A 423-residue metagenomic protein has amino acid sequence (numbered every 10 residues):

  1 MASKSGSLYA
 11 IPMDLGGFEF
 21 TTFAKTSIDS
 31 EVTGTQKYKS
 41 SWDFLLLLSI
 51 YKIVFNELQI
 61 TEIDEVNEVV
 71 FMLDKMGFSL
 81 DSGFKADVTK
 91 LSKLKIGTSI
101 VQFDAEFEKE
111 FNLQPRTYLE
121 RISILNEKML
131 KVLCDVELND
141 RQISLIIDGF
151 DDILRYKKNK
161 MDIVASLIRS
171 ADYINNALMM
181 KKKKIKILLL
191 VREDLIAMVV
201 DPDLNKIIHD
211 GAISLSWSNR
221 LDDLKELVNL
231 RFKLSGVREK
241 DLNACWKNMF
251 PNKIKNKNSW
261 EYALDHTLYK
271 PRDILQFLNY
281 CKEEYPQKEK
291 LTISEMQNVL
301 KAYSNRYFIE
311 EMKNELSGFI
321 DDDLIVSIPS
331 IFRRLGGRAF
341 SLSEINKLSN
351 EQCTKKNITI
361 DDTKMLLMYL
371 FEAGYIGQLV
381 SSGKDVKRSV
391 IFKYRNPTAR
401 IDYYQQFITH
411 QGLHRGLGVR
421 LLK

Functional and structural regions predicted by a protein language model:
A2-I143, I153, K158, I358-D361 (+1 more regions): P-loop NTPase nucleotide-binding core
L15, K181, F250, I254-K423: C-terminal leucine-rich, beta-strand-based interaction scaffolds used for sensing/assembly
G16-E19, V191-L195, S382: Short beta-alpha junction loops
D43-L48, S144, A165-I168, L188-V191 (+1 more regions): Short, hydrophobic, well-ordered secondary-structure elements
E62-K85, A244-N258, R388-K393: Amphipathic alpha-helical surface "interface" segments used for docking/oligomerization or membrane association within
S123-N256: The catalytic "switch" region of P-loop NTPases
